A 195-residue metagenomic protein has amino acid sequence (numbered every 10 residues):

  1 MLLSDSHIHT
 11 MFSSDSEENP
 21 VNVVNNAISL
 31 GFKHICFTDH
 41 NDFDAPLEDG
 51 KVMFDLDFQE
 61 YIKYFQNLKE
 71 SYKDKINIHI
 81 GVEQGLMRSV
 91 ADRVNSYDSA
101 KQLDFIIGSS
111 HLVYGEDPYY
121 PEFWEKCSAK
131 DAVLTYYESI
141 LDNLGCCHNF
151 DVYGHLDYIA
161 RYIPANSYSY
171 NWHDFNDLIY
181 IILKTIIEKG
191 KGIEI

Functional and structural regions predicted by a protein language model:
M1-A91, Y97-D98, A160-N176, I181: An N-terminally biased module of ancient metal coordination in phosphate/nucleic-acid-related enzymes
F12-S14, L103, I107-I195: Domain-core and long-helix interface of multi-subunit machines
